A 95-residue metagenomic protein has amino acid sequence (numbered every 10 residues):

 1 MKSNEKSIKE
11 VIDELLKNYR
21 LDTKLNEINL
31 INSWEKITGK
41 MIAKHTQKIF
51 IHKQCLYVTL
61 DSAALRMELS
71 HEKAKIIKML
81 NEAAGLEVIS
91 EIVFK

Functional and structural regions predicted by a protein language model:
M1-E35, K48-I49, L86-F94: N-terminal presequence-like segments and adjacent domain-start helices
L16, R20, E35-I42, S70 (+1 more regions): Signal for well-folded cores of large energy- and translation-related assemblies
Y19, T46, S62-A64: Short, well-ordered turn and helix-capping elements at secondary-structure junctions
E35-Y57: Short edge beta-strands and adjacent turn/loop segments
K40, A63-A64, L86: Short, charged/polar surface micro-motifs in flexible loops or helix N-caps
K53-H71: A short interface-forming secondary-structure element
D61, F94-K95: Short loop/turn motifs enriched for small/polar and acidic residues
L69-V88: Short, non-transmembrane amphipathic alpha-helical segments
